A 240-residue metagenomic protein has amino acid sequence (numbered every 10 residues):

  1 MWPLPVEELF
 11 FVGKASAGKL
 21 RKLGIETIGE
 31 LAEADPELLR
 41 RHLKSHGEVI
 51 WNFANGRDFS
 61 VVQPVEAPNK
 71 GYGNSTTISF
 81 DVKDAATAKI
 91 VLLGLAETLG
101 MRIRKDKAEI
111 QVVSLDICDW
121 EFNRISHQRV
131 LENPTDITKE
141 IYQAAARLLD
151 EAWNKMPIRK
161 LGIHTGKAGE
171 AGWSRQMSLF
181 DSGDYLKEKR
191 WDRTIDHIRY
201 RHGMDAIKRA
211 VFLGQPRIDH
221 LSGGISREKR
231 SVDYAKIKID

Functional and structural regions predicted by a protein language model:
M1-E7, H164: Long, highly charged, low-complexity intrinsically disordered interaction regions that mediate electrostatic DNA/RNA
V6, Y72, I78, M177-F180 (+1 more regions): Short clusters of hydrophobic/aromatic residues that line enzyme substrate/ligand-binding pockets
A17, P36, I195: Generic structural marker for isolated residues within well-ordered, non-membrane alpha-helices of soluble domains
A17-L23, W51-N52, I207-L213, I218: Short hydrophobic alpha-helical segments that form membrane-spanning helices or hydrophobic packing faces of helical
R21-I158, A235: DNA-contacting surface of Y-family translesion DNA polymerases
N133-D240: Acidic, metal-coordinating catalytic segment for phosphate/diphosphate chemistry, firing primarily on the Nudix
